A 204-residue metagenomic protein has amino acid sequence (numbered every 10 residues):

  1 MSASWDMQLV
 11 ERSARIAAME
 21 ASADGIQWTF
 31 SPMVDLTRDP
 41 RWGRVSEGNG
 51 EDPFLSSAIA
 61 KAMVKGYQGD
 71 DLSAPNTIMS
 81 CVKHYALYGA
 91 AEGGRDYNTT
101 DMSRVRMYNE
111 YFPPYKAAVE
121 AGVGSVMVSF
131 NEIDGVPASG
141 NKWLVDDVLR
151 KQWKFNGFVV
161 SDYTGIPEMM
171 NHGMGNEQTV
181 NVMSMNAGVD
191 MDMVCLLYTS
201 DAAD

Functional and structural regions predicted by a protein language model:
M1-S200: Glycoside hydrolase catalytic-domain context in secreted enzymes
D204: Glycine-rich phosphate/oxyanion-binding loops and their immediately adjacent helices within cytosolic catalytic domains
